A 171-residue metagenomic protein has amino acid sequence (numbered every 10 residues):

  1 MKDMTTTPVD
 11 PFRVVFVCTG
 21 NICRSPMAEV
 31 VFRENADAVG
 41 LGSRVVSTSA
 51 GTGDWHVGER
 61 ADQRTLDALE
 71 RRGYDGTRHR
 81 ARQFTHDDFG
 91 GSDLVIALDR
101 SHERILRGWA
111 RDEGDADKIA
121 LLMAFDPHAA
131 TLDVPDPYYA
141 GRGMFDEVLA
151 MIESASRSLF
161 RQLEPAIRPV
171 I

Functional and structural regions predicted by a protein language model:
K2-D3, L94, R100-I171: Phosphate-binding/catalytic loops
K2-G91, R161-I171: Conserved active-site segments centered on acidic
C18, L69, I96-A97, I152: Hydrophobic structural packing positions in well-ordered secondary structure
S25, L98-D99: Replace "coordinates the UDP/GDP/TDP-sugar" with "coordinates nucleotide-activated sugar donors
